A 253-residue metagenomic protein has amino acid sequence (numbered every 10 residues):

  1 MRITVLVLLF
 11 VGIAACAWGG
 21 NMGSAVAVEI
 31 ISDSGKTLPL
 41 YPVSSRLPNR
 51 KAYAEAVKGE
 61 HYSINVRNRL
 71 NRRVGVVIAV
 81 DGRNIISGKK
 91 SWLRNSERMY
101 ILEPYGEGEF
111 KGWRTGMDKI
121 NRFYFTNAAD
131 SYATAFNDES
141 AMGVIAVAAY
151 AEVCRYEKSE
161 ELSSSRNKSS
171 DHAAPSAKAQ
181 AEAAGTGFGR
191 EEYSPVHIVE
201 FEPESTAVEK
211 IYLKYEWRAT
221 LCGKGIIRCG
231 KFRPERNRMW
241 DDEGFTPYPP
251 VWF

Functional and structural regions predicted by a protein language model:
M1-R2, G244: A detector of low-complexity, intrinsically disordered, Ser/Thr/Gly/Pro/Ala-rich segments
I3-I13: Sec-dependent N-terminal signal peptides
C16-F253: Intrinsically disordered, low-complexity segments enriched in small/polar residues
